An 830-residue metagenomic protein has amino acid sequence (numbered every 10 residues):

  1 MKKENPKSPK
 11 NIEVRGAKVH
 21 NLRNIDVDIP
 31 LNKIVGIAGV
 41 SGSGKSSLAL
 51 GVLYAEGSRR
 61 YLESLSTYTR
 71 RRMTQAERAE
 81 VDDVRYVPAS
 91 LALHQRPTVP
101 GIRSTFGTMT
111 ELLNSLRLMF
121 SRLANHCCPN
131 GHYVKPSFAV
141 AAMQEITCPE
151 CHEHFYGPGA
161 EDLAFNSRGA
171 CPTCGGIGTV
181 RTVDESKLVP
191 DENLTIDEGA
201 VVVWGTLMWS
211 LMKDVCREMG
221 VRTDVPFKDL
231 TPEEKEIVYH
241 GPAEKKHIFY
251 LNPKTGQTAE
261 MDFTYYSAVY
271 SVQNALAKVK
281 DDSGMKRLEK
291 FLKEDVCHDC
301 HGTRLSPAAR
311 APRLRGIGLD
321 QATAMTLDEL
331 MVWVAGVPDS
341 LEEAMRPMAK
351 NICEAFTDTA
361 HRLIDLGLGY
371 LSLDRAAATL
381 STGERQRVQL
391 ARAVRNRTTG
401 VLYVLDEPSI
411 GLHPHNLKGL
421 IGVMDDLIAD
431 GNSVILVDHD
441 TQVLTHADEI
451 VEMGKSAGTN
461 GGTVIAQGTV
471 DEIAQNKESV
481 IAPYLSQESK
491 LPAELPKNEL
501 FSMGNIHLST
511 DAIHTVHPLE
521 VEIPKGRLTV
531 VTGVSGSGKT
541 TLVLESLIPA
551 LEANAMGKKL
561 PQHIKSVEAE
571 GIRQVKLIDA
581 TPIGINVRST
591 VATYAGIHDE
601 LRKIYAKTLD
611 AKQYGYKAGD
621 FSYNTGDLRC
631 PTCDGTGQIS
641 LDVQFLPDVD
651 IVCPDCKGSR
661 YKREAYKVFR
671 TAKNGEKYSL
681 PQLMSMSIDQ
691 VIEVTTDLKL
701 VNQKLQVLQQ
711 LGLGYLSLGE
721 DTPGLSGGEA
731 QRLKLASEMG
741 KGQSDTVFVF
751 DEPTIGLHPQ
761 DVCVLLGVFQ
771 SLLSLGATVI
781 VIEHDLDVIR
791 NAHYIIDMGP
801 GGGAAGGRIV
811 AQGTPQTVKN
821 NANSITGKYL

Functional and structural regions predicted by a protein language model:
M1-L830: Conserved phosphate-binding elements of NTP-dependent enzyme cores
